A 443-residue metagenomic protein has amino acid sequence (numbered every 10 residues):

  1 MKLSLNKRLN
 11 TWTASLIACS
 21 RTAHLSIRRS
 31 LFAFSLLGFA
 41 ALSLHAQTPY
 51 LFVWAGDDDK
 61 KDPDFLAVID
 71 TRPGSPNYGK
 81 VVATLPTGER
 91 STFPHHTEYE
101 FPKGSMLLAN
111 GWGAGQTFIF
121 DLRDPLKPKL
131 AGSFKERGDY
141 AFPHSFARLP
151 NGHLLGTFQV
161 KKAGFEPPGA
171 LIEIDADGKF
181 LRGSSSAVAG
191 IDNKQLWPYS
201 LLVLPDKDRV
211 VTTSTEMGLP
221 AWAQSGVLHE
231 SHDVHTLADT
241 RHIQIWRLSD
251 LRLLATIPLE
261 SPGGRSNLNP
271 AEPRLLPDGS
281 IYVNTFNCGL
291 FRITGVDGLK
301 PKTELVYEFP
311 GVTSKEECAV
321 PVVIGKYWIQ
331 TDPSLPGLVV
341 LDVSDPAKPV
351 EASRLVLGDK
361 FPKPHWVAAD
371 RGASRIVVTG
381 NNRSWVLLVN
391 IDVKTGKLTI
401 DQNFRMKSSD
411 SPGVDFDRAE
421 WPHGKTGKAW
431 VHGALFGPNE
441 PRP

Functional and structural regions predicted by a protein language model:
V53-K60, G156-P168, T212-T240, W385-V389: Short, conserved, GDST-rich strand-edge loop motifs in beta-rich repeat architectures
I69-P76, F120-K127, A176-F180, R247-R252 (+3 more regions): Short loop/turn segments immediately following beta-strands, especially the blade-tip and inter-blade linker loops
G79-A147: Blade-loop segments of beta-propeller domains
G88-E100, R137-P150, I191-D208, S261-S280 (+3 more regions): Beta-rich, blade/repeat-based domains predominating in secreted/periplasmic proteins but also intracellular
K127-P205: Asp-box/WD-like beta-propeller blade repeats and closely related beta-sheet repeat scaffolds
Q195-L196, L201-V339: Beta-propeller domains
T313-P346, V350-V389: Loop/turn-rich, solvent-exposed surfaces of beta-rich toroidal or solenoidal domains
T379-P443: Blade-level signature of beta-propeller repeat domains, shared across WD40, Kelch, NHL, RCC1 and BNR/Asp-box propellers
